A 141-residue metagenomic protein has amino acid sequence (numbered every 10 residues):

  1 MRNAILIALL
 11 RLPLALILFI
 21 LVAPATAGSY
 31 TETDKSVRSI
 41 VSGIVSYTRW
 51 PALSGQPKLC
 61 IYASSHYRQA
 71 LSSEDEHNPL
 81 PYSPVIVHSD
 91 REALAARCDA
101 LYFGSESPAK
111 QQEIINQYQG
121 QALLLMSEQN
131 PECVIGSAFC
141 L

Functional and structural regions predicted by a protein language model:
R2-I7, A25-L141: Short hydrophobic alpha-helices and adjacent helix-cap/hinge residues
R11-L21: Bacterial N-terminal signal peptides
